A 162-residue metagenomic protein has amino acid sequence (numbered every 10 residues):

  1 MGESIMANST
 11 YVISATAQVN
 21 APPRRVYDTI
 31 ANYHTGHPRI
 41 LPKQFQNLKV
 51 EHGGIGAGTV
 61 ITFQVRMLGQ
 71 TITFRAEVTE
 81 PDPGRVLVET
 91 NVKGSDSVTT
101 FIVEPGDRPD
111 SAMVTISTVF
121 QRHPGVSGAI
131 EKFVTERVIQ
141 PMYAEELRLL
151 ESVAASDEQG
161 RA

Functional and structural regions predicted by a protein language model:
G2-H52: Hydrophobic ligand-binding cavity/cleft-lining segments
Y11-V12, P22, F63, V88 (+1 more regions): Residue-level detector of alpha-helix boundaries and kinks
A15-A17, F74-E80, V98-P105, T118: Hydrophobic/aromatic beta-strand elements that line small-molecule binding cavities or substrate pockets in beta-rich
V19, V65, T118-F120: Hydrophobic beta-strand positions in extracellular immunoglobulin-like domains
N20-R24, I55, E80-G84, I102-M113: A short, structured loop/turn motif at beta-sheet edges
L48-S95, S111, G125, E145-A162: Glycine-rich portal/gate segments that line the openings of hydrophobic small-molecule binding cavities
V88-E145, R161: Beta-strand/loop substructures that line and gate deep hydrophobic ligand-binding cavities in soluble
